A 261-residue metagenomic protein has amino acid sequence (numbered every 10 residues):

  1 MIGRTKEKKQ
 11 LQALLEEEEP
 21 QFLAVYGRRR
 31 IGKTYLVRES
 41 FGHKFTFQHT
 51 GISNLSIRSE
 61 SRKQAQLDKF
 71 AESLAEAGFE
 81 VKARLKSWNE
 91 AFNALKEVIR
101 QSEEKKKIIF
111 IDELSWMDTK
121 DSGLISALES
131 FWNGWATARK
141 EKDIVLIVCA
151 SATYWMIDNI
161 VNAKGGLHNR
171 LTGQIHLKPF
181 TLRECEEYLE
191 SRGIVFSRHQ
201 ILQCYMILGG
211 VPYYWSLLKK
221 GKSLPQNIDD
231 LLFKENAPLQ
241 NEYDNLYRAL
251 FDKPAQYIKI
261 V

Functional and structural regions predicted by a protein language model:
M1-V261: Phosphate-binding site recognition
